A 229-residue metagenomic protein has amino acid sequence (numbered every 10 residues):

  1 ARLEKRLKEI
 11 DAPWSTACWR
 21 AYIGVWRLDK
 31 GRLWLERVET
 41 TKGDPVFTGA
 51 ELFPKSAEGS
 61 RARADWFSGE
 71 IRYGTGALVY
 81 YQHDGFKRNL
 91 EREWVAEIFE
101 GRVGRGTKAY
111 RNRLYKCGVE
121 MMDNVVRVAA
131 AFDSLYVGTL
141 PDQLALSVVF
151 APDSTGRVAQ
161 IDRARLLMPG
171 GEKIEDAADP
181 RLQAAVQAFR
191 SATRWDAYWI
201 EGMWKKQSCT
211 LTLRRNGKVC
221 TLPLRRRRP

Functional and structural regions predicted by a protein language model:
A1-G24, L33: Start-of-domain marker
W19-I23, N89-R92, D142-S147: Short, surface-exposed coil-to-beta transition loops
R27-L33, D153-T155, I200: A short, structured loop/turn motif at beta-sheet edges
W34-N89, A131-F132: An exposed acidic His-Trp-rich patch
L78, V95, F99-T139: Surface-exposed beta-loop interaction hotspot
L140-K173: Short tight loops/turns at secondary-structure junctions
I174-P229: Short, positively biased Gly/Pro-containing turn/loop motifs at secondary-structure boundaries
